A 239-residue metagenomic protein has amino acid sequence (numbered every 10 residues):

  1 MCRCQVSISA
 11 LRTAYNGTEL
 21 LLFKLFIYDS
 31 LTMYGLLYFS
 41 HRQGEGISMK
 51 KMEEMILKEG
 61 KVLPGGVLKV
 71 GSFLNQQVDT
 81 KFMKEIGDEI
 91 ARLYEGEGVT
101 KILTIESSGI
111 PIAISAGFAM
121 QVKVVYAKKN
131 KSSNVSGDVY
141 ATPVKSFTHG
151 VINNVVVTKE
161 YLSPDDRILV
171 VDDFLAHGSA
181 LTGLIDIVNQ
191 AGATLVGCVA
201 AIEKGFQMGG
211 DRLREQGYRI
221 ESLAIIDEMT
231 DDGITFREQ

Functional and structural regions predicted by a protein language model:
C2-C4: Cysteine-centered motifs
A10-A14, T18, T32: Ala/Thr-enriched low-complexity intrinsically disordered regions
F23-S48: Short, Lys/Arg-enriched N-terminal segments with co-localized hydrophobic residues within the first ~10-30 amino acids
G46-V99: Active-site-facing substrate-recognition patch
E54, I185-Q239: PRPP-dependent phosphoribosyltransferase catalytic core
V99-E106: Short glycine-rich phosphate-binding loop at a beta-alpha junction
P111-M120: Short Gly/Thr/Asp-enriched flexible loops that form oxyanion-binding sites at enzyme active sites
V122-I168, I234-E238: Short, glycine/charge-rich flexible loops or terminal/linker lids adjacent to PRPP-binding catalytic cores
